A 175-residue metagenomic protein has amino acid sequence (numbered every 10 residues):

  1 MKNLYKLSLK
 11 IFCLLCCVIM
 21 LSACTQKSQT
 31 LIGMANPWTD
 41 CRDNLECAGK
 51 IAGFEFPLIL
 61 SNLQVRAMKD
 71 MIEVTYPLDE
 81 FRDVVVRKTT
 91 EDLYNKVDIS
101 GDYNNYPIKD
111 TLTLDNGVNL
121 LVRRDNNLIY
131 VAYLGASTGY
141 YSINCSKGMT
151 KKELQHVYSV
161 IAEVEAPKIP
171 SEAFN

Functional and structural regions predicted by a protein language model:
M1-K2, T25: N-terminal hydrophobic targeting signals that begin at the initiator methionine
K2-F12: Bacterial N-terminal signal peptides that target proteins for export
M20-A23: C-terminal motif of bacterial Sec signal peptides marking the signal peptidase cleavage site
S28-L128, A136: Short, solvent-exposed recognition patches
D102-N175: A short, solvent-exposed beta-edge/loop patch
